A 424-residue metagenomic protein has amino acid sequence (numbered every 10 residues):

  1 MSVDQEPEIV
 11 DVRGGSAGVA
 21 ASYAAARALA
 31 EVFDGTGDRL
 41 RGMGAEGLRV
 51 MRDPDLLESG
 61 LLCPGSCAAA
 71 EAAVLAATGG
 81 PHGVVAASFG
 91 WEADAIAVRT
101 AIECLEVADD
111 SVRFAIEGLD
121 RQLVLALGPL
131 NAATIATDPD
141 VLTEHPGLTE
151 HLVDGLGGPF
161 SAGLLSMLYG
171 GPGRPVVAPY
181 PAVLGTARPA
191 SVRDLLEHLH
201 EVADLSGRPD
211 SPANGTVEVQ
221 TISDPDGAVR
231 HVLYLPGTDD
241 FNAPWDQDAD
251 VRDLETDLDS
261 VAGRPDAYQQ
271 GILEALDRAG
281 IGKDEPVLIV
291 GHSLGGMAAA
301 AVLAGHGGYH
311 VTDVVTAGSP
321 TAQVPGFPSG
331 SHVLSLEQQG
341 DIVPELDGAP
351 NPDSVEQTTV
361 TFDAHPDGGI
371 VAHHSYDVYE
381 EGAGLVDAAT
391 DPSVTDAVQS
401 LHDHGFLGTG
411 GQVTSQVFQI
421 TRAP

Functional and structural regions predicted by a protein language model:
M1-L125, P424: N-terminal secretion-targeting helices of virulence/extracellular proteins, encompassing both classical Sec signal
A115-T143: Extended amphipathic alpha-helical segments with heptad-repeat/coiled-coil character used for oligomerization, fusion
S161, L165-E218: Extended, Lys/Arg-enriched charged tracts that mediate electrostatic binding to polyanionic substrates
L195-E285: A conserved cap/lid and substrate-binding interface adjacent to the catalytic center of lipid-processing enzymes
P236-Q270, Y309-D313, S319-P424: Lipolytic serine-hydrolase domain surface
V290-A300: Gly/Ala-rich beta-loop-alpha elbow adjacent to hydrolase catalytic centers
